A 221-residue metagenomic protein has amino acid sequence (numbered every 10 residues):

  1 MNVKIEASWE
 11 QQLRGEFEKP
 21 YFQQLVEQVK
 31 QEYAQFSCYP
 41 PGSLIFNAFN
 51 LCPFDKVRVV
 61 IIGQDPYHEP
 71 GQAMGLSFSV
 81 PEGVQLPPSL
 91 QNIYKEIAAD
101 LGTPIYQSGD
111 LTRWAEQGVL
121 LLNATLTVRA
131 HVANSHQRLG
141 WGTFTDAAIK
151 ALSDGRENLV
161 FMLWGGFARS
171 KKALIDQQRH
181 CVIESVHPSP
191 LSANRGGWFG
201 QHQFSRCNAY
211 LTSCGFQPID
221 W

Functional and structural regions predicted by a protein language model:
M1-L13: Generic N-terminal amphipathic, Lys/Arg-enriched alpha-helix
G15-L163, F167-S170, I175, C181-E184 (+3 more regions): A polyanion-binding, active-site-adjacent surface
W198: C-terminal substrate-binding/active-site "lid" region of AdoMet-derived donor-dependent transferases
